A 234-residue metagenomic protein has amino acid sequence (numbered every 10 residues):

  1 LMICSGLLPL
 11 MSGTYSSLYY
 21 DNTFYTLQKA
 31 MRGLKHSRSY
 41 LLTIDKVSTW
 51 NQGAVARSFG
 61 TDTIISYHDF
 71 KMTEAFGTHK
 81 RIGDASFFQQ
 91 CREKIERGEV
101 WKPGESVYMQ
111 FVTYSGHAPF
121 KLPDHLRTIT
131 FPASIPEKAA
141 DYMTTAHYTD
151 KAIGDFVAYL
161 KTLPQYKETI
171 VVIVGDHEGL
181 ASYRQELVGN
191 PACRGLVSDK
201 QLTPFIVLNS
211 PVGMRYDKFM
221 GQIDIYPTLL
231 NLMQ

Functional and structural regions predicted by a protein language model:
L1-Q234: Solvent-exposed soluble domains appended to multi-pass membrane proteins
